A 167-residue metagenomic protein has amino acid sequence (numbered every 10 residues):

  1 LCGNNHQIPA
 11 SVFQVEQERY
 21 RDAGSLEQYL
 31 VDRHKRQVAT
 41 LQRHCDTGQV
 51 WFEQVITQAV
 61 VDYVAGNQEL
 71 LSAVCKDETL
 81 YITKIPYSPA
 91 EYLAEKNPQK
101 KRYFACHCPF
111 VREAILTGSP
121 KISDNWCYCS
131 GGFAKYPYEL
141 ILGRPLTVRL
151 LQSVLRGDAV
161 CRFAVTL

Functional and structural regions predicted by a protein language model:
L1-I122, T147, S153: N-terminal accessory segment detector
C106-C108, C127-S130, C161: Disulfide-bonded cysteines in secreted/extracellular proteins and peptides
P120, N125-G143: Active-site helix/loop of acyl-thioester processing domains in fatty-acid/polyketide metabolism, spanning hotdog-fold
Y138, P145-V148, F163-A164: C-terminal or internal capping secondary-structure element at the end of a domain, subdomain, or sheet
D158-L167: C-terminal edge-of-domain segments
